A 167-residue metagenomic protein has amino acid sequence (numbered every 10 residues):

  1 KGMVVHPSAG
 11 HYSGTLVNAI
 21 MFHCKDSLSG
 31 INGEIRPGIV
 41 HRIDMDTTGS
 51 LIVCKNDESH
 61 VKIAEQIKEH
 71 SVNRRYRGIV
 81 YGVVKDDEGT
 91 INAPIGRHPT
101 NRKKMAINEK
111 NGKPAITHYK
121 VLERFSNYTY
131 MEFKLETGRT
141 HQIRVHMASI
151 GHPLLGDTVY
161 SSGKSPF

Functional and structural regions predicted by a protein language model:
K1-P99: RNA pseudouridine synthases
H6-P7, C54, M105-A106, M131 (+2 more regions): Thr-Gly-centered strand-to-loop micro-motif
R42-I43, V83, L122-R124, D157: Residue-level recognition of beta-strand microenvironments
I63, T140-M147: Short beta-strand segments enriched for Tyr within beta-sheet-rich domains, predominantly fibronectin type III
V80, H118-V121, L154: Conserved hydrophobic positions within beta-strands
N108-T117: Short coil-to-beta-strand transition motifs
S126-K134: Short histidine-centered loop motifs in beta-beta connectors
A148-F167: Phosphate/ribose-recognition catalytic cores of enzymes acting on nucleotide-derived substrates
